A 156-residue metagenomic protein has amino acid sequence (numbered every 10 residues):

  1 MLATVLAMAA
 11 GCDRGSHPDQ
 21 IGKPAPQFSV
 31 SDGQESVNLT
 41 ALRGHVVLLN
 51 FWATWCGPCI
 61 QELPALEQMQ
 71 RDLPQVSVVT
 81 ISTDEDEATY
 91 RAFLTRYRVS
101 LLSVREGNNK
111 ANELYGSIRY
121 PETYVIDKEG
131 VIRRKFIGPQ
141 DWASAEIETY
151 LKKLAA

Functional and structural regions predicted by a protein language model:
M1-G33, K110, R134, A145-K152 (+1 more regions): N-terminal targeting signals for export/organelle localization
Q27-V47: A short beta-strand-turn-helix
R43-H45, Q75, V99-S100, S117-I118: Active-site acidic short loop of glycosyltransferases
H45-V47, F51-W55, R119: Short pre-active-site segment immediately N-terminal to redox-active cysteine/selenocysteine motifs in thiol-based
L48-N50, T80, V125: Hydrophobic beta-strand core positions in alpha/beta domains
T54-Q61, E122: C-type cytochrome heme c attachment motif
I60-Y97, G107-L114: Structural microenvironment flanking redox-active thiols in thiol-disulfide oxidoreductases
T95-V99, G107-K152: Thiol/disulfide oxidoreductase modules built on the thioredoxin-like
